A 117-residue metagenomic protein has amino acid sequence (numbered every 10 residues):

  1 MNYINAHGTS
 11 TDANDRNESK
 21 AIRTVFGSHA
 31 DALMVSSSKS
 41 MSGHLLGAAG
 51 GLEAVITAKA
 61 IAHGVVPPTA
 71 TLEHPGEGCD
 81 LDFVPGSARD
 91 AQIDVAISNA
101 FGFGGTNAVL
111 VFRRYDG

Functional and structural regions predicted by a protein language model:
N2-G117: Conserved "HGTGT" condensation-loop signature of ketosynthase/thiolase-family condensing enzymes that catalyze
